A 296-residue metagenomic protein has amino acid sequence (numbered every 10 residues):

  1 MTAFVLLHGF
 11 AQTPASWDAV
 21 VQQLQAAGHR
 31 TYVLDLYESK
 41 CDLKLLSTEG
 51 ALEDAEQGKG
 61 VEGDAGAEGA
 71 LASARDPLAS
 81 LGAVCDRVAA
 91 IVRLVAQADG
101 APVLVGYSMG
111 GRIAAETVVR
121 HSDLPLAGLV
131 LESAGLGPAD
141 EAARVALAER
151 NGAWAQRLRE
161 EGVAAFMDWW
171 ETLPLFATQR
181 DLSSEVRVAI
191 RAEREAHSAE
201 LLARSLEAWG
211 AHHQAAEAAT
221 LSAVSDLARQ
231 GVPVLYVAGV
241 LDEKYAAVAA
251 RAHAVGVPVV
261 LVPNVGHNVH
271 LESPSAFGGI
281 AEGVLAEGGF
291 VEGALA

Functional and structural regions predicted by a protein language model:
A3-H8: Short beta-strand element of the alpha/beta-hydrolase
G9-Q12, S108: Active-site glycine-rich loops that stabilize anionic/oxyanionic intermediates across multiple enzyme folds
A15, A19-Q22, A26, R30-P102: Active-site loop/oxyanion-hole signature of alpha/beta-hydrolase fold enzymes
L104-G106, E132: Short beta-strand immediately N-terminal to the catalytic nucleophile in serine-hydrolase-like folds
G106, G110, A114: Gly/Ala-rich beta-loop-alpha elbow adjacent to hydrolase catalytic centers
L129-L158: Flexible "cap/lid" loop of the alpha/beta hydrolase fold
E195-R251: Conserved serine/cysteine hydrolase catalytic core
V265-P274: Catalytic histidine-centered segment of alpha/beta-hydrolase-like enzymes
